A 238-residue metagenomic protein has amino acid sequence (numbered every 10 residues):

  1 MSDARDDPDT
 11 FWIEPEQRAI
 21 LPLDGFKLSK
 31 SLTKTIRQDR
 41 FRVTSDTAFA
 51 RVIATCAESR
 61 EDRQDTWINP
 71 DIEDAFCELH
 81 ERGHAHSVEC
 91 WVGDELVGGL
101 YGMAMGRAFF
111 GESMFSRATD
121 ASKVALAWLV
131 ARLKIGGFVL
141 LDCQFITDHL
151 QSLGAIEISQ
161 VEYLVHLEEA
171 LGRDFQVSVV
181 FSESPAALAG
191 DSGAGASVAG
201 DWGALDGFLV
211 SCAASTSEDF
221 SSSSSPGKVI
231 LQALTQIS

Functional and structural regions predicted by a protein language model:
M1-S238: N-acyltransferase acceptor-side catalytic subdomain
